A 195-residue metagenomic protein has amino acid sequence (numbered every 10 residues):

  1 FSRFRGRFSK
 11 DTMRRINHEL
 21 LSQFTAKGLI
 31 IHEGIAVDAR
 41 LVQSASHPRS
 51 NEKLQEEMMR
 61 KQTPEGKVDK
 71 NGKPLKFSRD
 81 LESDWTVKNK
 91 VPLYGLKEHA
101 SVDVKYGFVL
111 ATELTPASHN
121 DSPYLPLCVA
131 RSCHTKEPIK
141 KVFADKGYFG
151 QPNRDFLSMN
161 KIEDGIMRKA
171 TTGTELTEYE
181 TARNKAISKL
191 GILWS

Functional and structural regions predicted by a protein language model:
F1-K161, M167-K169: Polybasic low-complexity intrinsically disordered regions
F24-T25, E180-R183: Short hydrophobic/aromatic segments of transmembrane alpha-helices and their interfaces
L41, N184-S195: Short amphipathic alpha-helical "interface-anchor" segments enriched in bulky aromatics
I162-E163, L190: A short pocket-lining beta-strand/turn micro-motif at the edge of beta-sheets
G173-E180: Short, charged, surface-exposed secondary-structure boundary motifs
